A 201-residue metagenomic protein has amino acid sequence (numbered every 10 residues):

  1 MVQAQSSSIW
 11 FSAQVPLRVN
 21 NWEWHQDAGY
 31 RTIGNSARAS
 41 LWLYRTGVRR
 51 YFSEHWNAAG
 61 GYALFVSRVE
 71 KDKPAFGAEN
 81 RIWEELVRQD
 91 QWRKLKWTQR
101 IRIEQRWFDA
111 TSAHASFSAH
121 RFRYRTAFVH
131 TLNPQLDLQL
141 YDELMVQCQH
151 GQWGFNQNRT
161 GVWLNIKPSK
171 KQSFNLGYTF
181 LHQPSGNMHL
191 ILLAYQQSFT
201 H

Functional and structural regions predicted by a protein language model:
V2-A4, T32-A37, V69-G77, T111-F117 (+2 more regions): Outer-membrane beta-barrel domain signature
V2-A59, R68: Start-of-domain marker
Q5-I9, S40-W42, A78-I82, S116-F122 (+2 more regions): Residues that define the transmembrane beta-barrel architecture of outer-membrane proteins
A13-L17, T46-R50, E84-R88, Y124-H130 (+2 more regions): Residues on the lipid-exposed face of transmembrane beta-strands in outer-membrane beta-barrel proteins
V19-N21, A28-G34, Y62-R68, D90-W92 (+4 more regions): Transmembrane beta-strands of outer-membrane beta-barrel pores
N21-Q26, H55-G60, R93-W97, Q135-L138 (+2 more regions): Repeated loop/turn-to-beta-strand initiation elements of outer-membrane beta-barrel proteins
R50-W107, R121, R125-A127, Q135-D137: Gram-negative (and chloroplast) outer-membrane scaffold detector with strong preference for beta-barrel transmembrane
L140, G151-H201: Predominantly the C-terminal beta-signal and adjacent terminal strand-loop region of outer-membrane beta-barrel
